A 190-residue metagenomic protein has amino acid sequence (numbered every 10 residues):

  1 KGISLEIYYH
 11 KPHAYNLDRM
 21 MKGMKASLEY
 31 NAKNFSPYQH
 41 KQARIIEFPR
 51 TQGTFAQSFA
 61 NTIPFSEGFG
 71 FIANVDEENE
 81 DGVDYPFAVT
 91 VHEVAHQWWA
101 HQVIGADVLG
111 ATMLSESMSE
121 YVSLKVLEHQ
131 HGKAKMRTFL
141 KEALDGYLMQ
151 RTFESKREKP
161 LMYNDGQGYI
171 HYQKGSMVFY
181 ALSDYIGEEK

Functional and structural regions predicted by a protein language model:
K1-G2, E6: Structured beta-strand-rich cores of soluble
I7-K190: Hydrophobic alpha-helical and helix-loop surface patches within well-folded domains that function as non-catalytic
